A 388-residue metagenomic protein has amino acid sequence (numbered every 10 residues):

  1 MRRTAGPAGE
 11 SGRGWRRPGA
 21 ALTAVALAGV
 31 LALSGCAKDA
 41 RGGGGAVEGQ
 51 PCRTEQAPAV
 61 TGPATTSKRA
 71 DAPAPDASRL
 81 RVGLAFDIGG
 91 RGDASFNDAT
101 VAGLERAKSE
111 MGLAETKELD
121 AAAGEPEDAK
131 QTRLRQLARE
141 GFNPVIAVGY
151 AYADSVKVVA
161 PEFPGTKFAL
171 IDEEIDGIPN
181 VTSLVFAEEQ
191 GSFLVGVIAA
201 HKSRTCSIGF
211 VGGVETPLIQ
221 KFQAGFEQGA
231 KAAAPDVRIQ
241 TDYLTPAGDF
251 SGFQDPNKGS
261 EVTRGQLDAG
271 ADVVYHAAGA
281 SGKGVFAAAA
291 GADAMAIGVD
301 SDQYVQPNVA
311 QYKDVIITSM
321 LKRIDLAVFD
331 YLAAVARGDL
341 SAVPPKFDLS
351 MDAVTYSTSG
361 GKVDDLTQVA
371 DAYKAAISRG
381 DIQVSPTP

Functional and structural regions predicted by a protein language model:
R3, C36-P388: A residue-level marker of the well-folded mature domains of exported/periplasmic proteins
R3-T23: Bacterial N-terminal signal peptides that target proteins for export
L31-G35: C-terminal motif of bacterial Sec signal peptides marking the signal peptidase cleavage site
